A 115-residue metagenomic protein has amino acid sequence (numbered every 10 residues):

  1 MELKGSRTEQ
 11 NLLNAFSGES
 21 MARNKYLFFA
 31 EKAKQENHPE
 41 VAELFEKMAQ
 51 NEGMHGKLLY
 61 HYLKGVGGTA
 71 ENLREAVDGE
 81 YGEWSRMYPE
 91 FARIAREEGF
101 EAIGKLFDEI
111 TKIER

Functional and structural regions predicted by a protein language model:
M1-R115: Non-heme di-metal
